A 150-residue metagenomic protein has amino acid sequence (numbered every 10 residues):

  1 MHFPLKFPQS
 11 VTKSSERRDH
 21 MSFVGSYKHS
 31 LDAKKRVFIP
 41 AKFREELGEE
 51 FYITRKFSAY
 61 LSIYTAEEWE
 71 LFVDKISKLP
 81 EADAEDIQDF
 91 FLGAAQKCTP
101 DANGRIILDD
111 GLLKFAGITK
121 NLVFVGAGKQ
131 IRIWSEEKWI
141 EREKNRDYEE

Functional and structural regions predicted by a protein language model:
M1-H29, A33-K34, F43-C98, A102-N103 (+1 more regions): Flexible "stalk/tail and boundary" regions
